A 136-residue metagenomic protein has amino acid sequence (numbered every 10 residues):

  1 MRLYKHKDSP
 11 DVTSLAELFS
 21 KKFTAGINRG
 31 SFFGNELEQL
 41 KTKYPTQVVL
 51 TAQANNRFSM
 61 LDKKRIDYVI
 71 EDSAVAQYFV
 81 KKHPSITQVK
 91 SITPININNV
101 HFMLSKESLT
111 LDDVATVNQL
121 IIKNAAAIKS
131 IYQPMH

Functional and structural regions predicted by a protein language model:
M1-R2, P84-Q119: Periplasmic-binding protein-like
M1-T42: A conserved helix-loop-strand patch within extracytoplasmic ligand-binding domains of the periplasmic binding
S9, A16-K22, S31, F102-H136: Extended ligand-binding regions for polar small-molecule ligands
A16-L18, N55-A74, K82: Short helices/loops that flank or line small-molecule/ion binding pockets
G26, G30, L50-A54, V69 (+2 more regions): Solvent-exposed, acidic/flexible segments
S31-T42, T46-V49, P84, Q88 (+1 more regions): Ligand-binding clefts/hinges and TM-proximal coupling segments of bilobed small-molecule sensing domains
E38-Q39, D67-V89, P94-N96: A ligand-binding cleft/hinge motif common to bilobed small-molecule-binding domains
